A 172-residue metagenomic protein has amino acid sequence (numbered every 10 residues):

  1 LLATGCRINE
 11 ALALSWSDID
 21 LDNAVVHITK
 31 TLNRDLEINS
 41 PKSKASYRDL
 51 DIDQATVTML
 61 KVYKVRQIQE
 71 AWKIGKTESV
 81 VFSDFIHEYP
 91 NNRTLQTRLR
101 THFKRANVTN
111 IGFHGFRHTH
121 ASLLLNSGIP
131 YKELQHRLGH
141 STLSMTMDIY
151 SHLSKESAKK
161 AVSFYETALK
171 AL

Functional and structural regions predicted by a protein language model:
L1, L12, Q135: The alpha-helix within a helix-turn-helix
T4, A13-I68: Conserved tyrosine-mediated DNA breakage-rejoining catalytic core shared by Y-recombinases
T4, L50, R66-V80, F85-Y89 (+2 more regions): Short, basic (Lys/Arg/His-rich) helix/loop patches that form interaction surfaces in the mid-to-C-terminal regions
D18, Q67, S141, L153-S157 (+1 more regions): The DNA-recognition helices of helix-turn-helix-type DNA-binding domains
N23-I28, G112, L123, Q135-L153 (+1 more regions): Short functional hotspots where side chains directly engage DNA or cofactors
T29, D53, S83-D84, S151: Residue-level detector of conserved, well-ordered beta-strand and adjacent loop positions that form binding/recognition
E37-S40, S127-I129, D148, H152-L172: DNA/chromatin major-groove-contacting recognition/catalytic segments
